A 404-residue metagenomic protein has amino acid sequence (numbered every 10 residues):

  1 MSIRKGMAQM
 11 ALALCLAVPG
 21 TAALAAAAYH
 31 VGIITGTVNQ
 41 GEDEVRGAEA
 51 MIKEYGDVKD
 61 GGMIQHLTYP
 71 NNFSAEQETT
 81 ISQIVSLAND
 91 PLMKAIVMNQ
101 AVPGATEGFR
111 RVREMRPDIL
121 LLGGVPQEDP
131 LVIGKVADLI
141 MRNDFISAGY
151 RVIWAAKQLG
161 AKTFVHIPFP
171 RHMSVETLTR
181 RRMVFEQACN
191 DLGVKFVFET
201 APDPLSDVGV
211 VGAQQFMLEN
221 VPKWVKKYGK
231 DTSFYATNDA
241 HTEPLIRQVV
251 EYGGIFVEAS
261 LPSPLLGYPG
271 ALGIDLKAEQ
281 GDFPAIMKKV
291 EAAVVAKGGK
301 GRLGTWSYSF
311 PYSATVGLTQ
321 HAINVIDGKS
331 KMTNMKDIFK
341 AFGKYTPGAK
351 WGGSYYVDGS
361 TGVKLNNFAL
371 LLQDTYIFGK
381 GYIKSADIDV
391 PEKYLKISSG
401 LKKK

Functional and structural regions predicted by a protein language model:
A28-I81, L87, V97-P103: Extracytoplasmic "Venus flytrap"
G32-T35, D90-V102, I119-G124, V165-I167 (+4 more regions): Periplasmic-binding protein-like
A48, F145-F198, A322: An alpha-beta-alpha
A75-K94, R110-R111, V211-K230: Short, well-structured alpha-helical segments in soluble
V112-R142: Flexible loop/hinge segments that line or gate small-molecule binding clefts
D138-H166, F216-E219, I286-A293, S309-I326: Hydrophobic alpha-helical segments within soluble ligand-binding/sensing domains
C189-F196, E243-K329: Extracellular/periplasmic periplasmic-binding protein-like sensory domains
M287-K297, R302-K404: Hinge/cleft segment of the Venus flytrap/periplasmic-binding protein
